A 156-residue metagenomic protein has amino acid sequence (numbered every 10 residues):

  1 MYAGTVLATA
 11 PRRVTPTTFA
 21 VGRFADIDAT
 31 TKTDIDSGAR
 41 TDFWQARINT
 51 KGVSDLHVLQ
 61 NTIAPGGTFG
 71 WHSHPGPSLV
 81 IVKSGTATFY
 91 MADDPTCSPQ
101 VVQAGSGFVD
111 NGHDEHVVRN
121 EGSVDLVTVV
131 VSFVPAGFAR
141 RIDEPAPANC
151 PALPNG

Functional and structural regions predicted by a protein language model:
M1-D55, P99-V101, P145-G156: A short, N-terminal "cap"/entry segment at the start of jelly-roll beta-barrel domains of the cupin/DSBH fold
I63, D94-H113: Short acidic-glycine-tyrosine-enriched beta hairpin
W71, F89-Y90, S98, D110 (+1 more regions): Short beta-strand His + acidic residue motifs that chelate non-heme Fe in jelly-roll/DSBH and cupin folds
H74-P95, A104: Glycine- and acidic-residue-biased ligand/ion/polar-headgroup-sensing regions
Q103, G112-A139: Ligand-binding loop in jelly-roll beta-barrel domains
T128, F133-G156: C-terminal partner/receptor-binding element of secreted or periplasmic proteins
